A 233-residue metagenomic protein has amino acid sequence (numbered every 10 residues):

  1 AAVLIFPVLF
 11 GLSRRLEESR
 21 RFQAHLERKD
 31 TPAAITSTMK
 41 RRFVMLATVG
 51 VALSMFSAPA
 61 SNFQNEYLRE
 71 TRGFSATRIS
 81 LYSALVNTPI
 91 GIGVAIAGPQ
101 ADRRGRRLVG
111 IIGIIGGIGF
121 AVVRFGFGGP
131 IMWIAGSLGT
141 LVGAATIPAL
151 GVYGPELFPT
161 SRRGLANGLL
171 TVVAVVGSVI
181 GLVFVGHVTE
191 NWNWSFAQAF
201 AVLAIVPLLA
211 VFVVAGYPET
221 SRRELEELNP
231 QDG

Functional and structural regions predicted by a protein language model:
A1, T189-I205: A membrane-interface helix-boundary motif in multi-pass transporters
V3-F22, A210-P218: C-terminal membrane-cytosol helix-exit motif in multi-pass small-molecule transporters
R14-A33, R223-G233: Flexible cytoplasmic inter-helical loops of multi-pass small-molecule transporters
K40-V94, L182: Extracytoplasmic gate region of multi-pass secondary transporters
A76-T77, T160-L170: Loop-to-transmembrane helix entry/capping segments in MFS-fold secondary transporters and related SLC/MFSD carriers
V94-G105, T189: Helix-to-loop junctions at the C-terminal end of transmembrane segments in multipass secondary transporters
L108-V122: Structural signature of the two symmetry-related core transmembrane helices
A145-F158: Intracellular juxtamembrane helix-capping segments at the cytosolic ends of symmetry-related transmembrane helices
